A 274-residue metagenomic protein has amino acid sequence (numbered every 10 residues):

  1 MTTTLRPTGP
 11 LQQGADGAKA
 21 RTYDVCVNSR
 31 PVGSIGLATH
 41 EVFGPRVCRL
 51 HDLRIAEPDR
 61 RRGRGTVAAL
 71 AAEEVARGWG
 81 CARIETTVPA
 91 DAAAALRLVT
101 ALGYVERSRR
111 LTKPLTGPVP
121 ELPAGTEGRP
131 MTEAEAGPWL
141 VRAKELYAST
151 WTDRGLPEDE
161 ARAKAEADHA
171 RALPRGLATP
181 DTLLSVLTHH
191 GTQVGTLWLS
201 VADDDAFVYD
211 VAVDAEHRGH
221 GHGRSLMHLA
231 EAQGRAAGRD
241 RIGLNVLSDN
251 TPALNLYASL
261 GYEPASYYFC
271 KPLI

Functional and structural regions predicted by a protein language model:
T2-N28, G36, D159-L184, T188: Active-site rim helix/loop that mediates acceptor-substrate recognition in acyltransferases
T3-Q13, E127-R154: A short beta-loop-alpha structural element at the N-terminal edge of CoA-dependent acyl/N-acetyltransferase catalytic
Y23, N28, V105, R109-E135 (+5 more regions): C-terminal "cap" of GNAT-fold acetyltransferases
D24, R30-H40, V47-R49, L184-V186 (+3 more regions): Conserved beta-strand in the GNAT
L50, A72-A76, V208, A230 (+3 more regions): Short hydrophobic clusters on alpha-helical segments that form packing/core surfaces in small helical domains
I55, R61-E74, T100-A101, V213 (+3 more regions): Conserved acetyl-CoA-binding loop-helix of GNAT-fold acetyltransferases
T66, A90-S108, R224, S248-S266: Conserved active-site alpha-helix within GNAT-family acetyltransferase domains
A76-P89, G234-N245: Conserved GNAT acetyl-CoA-binding A-motif
